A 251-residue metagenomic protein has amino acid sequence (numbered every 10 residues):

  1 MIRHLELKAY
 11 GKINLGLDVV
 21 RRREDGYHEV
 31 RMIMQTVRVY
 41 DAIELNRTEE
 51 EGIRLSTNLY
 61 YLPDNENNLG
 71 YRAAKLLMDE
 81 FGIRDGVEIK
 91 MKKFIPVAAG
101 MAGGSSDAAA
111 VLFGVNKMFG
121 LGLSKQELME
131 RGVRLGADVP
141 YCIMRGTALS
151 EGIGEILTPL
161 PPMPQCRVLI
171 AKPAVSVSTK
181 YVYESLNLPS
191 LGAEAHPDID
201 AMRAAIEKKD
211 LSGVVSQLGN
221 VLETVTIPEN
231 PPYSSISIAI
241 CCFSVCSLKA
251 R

Functional and structural regions predicted by a protein language model:
M1-A99, K117, L121-M129, M163 (+1 more regions): ATP-binding N-lobe of GHMP and related small-molecule kinases
L15, I43-L45, G70, G104 (+5 more regions): Residue-level signal for inorganic ion chemistry
R72-D85, F113, N220-Y233: A short, flexible low-complexity segment enriched in Lys/Arg and Gly/Pro that occurs in N-terminal basic tails
K90-F119, G136-A137, R251: Glycine/serine-rich anion-binding loops at beta->alpha junctions that coordinate negatively charged ligand groups
A110, G114-P161: RNase III-family endoribonuclease catalytic core
M144, L149-S235: Conserved, helical-rich catalytic subdomain that frames metal- and/or nucleotide-binding sites in enzyme alpha/beta
P231-A250: Positively charged, low-complexity/disordered segments
